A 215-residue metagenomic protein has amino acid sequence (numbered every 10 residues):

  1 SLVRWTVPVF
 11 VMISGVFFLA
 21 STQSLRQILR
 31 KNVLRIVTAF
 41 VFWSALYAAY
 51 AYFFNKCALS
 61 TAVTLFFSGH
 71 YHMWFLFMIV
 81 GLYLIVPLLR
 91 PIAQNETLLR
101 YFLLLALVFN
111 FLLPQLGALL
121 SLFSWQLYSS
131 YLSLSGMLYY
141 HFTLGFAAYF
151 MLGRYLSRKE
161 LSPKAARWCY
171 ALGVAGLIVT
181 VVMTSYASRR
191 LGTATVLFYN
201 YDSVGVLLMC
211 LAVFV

Functional and structural regions predicted by a protein language model:
S1-V215: Alpha-helical transmembrane segments and their immediate juxtamembrane cytosolic regions
